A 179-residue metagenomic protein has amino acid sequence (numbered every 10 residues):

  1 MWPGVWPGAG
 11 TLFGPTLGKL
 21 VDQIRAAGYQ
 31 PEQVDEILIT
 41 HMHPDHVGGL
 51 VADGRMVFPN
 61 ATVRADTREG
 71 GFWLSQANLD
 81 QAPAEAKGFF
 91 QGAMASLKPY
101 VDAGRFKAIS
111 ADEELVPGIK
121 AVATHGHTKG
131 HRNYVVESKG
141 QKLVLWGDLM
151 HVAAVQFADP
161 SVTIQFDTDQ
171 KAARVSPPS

Functional and structural regions predicted by a protein language model:
M1-G14: Surface-exposed, interaction-prone regions with an acidic/low-complexity signature
M1-P3, G48, M56, S96 (+1 more regions): Catalytic core of the metallo-beta-lactamase
W2-P3, M42-P44, E69-F72, H151: Solvent-exposed loop/turn segments at secondary-structure junctions within structured extracellular/periplasmic domains
P7-G8, G49-V51, S75-Q76, Q156: Short, solvent-exposed loop/turn and secondary-structure capping segments
T11-D22, K129-S179: Cap/insert and terminal regions of metallo-dependent hydrolase folds
P15-Y29, Q33, N60-A123, A172-S179: Metallo-beta-lactamase
V34-D45: Metallo-beta-lactamase
A52-N60: Basic, amphipathic juxtamembrane/active-site segments that coordinate anionic phosphate or diphosphate groups
